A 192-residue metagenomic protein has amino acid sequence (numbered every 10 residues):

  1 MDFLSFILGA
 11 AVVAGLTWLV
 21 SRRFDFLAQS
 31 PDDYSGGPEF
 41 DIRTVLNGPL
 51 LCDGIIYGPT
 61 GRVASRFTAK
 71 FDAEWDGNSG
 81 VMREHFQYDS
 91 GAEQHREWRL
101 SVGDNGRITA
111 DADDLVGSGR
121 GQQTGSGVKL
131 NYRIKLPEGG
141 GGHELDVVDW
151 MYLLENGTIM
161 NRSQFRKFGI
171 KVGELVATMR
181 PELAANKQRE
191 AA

Functional and structural regions predicted by a protein language model:
M1-R62, A185-A192: Amphipathic/hydrophobic helical signal segments and adjacent flexible N-terminal regions that mediate secretion
M1-S5, G15-F26, S79-M82, W98-G103 (+2 more regions): Short charge-dense sequence patches
C52-G140, V148: Central antiparallel beta-sheet cores of small beta-barrel/beta-sandwich binding domains
V148-A192: Glycine-rich, aromatic-bearing surface loops/beta-hairpins
